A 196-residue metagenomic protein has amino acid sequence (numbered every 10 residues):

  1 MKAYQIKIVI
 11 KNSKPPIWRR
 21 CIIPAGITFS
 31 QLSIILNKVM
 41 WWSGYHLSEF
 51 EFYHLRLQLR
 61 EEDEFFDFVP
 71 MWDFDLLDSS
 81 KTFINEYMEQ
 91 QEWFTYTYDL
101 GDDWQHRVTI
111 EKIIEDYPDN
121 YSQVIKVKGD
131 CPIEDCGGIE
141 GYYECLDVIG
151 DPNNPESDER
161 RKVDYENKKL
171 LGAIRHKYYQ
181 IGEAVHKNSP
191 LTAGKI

Functional and structural regions predicted by a protein language model:
M1-I196: Short linear regulatory motifs enriched in tryptophan with gly/pro/ser
